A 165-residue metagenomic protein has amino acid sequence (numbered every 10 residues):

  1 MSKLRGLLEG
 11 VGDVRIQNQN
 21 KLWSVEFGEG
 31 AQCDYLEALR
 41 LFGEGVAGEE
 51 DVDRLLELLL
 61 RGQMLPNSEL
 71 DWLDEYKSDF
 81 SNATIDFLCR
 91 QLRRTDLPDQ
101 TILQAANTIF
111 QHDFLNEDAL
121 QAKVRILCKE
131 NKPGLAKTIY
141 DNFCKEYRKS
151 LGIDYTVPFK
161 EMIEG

Functional and structural regions predicted by a protein language model:
M1-G10: DNA-recognition element of transcription regulators
D13-G165: Intrinsically disordered, charged and Pro/Gly-enriched terminal/linker segments that flank large helical-solenoid
